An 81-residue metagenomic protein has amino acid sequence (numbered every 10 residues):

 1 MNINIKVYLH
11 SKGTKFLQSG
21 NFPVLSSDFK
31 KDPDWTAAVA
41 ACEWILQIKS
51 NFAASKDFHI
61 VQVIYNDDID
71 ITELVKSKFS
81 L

Functional and structural regions predicted by a protein language model:
M1-V39: N-terminal acidic leader/helix
W44-L81: Short, mixed-charge low-complexity intrinsically disordered segments
